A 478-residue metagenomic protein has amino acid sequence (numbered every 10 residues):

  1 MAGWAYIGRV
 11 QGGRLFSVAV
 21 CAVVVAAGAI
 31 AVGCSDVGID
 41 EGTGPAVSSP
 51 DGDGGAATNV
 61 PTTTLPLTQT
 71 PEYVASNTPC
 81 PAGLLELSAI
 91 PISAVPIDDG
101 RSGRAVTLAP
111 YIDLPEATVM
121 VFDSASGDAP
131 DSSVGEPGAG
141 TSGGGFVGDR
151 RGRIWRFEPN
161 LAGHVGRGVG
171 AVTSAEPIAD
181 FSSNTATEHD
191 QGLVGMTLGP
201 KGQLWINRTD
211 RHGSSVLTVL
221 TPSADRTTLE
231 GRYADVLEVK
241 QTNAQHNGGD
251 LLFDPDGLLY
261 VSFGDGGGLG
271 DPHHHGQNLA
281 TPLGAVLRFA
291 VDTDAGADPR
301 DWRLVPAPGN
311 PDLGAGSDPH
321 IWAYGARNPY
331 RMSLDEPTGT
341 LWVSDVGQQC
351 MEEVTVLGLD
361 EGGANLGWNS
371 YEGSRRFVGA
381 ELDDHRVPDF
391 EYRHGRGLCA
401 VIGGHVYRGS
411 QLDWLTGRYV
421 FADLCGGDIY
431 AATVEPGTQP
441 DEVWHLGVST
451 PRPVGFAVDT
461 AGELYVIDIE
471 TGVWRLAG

Functional and structural regions predicted by a protein language model:
I7-V20: Bacterial N-terminal signal peptides that target proteins for export
I30-G33: C-terminal motif of bacterial Sec signal peptides marking the signal peptidase cleavage site
S35-V74, P81, L87: Short, low-complexity, disordered segments immediately C-terminal to signal peptides in bacterial exported proteins
L65-G270, R331-L334, G339-G347, G397-P436 (+1 more regions): Acidic, Gly/Ser/Thr-rich repeat motifs that build Ca2+-stabilized beta-propeller blades
A171-E188, R232-N247, T293-W322, W368-R396: Surface-exposed loop and turn segments in beta-propeller and other repeat-based domains that flank or scaffold
L217-A224, N278-V291, L357: Beta-propeller blade signature
S262-A280, M351-E353: Short, conserved, GDST-rich strand-edge loop motifs in beta-rich repeat architectures
Q439-T460: Conserved blade-ending motifs and adjacent loop-strand segments that build the rim/top face of beta-propeller domains
